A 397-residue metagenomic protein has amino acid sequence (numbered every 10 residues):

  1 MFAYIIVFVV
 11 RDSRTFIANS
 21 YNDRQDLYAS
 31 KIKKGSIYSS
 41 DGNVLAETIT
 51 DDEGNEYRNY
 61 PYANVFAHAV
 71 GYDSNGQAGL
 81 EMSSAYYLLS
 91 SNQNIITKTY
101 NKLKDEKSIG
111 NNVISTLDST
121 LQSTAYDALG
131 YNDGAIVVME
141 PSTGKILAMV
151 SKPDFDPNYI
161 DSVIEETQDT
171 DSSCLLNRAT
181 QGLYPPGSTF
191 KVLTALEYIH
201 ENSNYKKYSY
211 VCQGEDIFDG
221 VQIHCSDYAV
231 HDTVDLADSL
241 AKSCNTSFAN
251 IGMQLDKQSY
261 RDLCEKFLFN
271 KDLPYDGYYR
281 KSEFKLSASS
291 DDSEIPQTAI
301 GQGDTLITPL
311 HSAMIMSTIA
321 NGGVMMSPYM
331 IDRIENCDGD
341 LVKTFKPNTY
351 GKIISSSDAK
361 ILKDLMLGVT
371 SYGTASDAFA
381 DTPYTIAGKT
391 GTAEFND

Functional and structural regions predicted by a protein language model:
M1-I164, C174, L183, Y208 (+3 more regions): Periplasmic/cell-envelope proteins involved in peptidoglycan metabolism and beta-lactam response
D41, S142-S188, L193-D397: Beta-lactam-recognizing serine transpeptidase/beta-lactamase-like catalytic domain environment
